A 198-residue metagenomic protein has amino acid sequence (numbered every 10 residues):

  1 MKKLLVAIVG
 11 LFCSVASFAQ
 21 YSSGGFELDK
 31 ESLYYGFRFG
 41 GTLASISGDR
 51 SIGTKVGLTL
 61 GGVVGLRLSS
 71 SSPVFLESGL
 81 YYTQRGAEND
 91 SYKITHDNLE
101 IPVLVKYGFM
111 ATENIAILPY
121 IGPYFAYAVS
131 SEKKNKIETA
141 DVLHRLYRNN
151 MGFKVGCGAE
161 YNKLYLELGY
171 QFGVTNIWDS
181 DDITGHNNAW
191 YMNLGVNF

Functional and structural regions predicted by a protein language model:
M1-D29: Cleavable N-terminal export/targeting peptides
Q20-V63: Short glycine/proline- and aromatic-enriched beta-strand/turn motifs that initiate or cap beta-hairpins
S23, F75-E77, Y81, R85-S91 (+2 more regions): Predominantly the C-terminal beta-signal and adjacent terminal strand-loop region of outer-membrane beta-barrel
D29, I52-G57, K93-N98, R145-N150 (+1 more regions): Short sequence motifs at beta-strands and strand-loop junctions characteristic of Gram-negative outer-membrane
D29-Y35, S72-L76, L99, E113-I117 (+3 more regions): Outer-envelope beta-barrel architecture signal
F37-G41, L58-L66, L80-Y82, I101-Y107 (+4 more regions): Residues on the lipid-exposed face of transmembrane beta-strands in outer-membrane beta-barrel proteins
T42-I46, T83-A87, Y124-S130, Q171-T175: Structural signature of outer-membrane beta-barrel domains
S47-G53, E88-I94, S131-E138, W178-T184: Outer-membrane beta-barrel translocator domains and adjoining extracellular loop/strand segments of Gram-negative
